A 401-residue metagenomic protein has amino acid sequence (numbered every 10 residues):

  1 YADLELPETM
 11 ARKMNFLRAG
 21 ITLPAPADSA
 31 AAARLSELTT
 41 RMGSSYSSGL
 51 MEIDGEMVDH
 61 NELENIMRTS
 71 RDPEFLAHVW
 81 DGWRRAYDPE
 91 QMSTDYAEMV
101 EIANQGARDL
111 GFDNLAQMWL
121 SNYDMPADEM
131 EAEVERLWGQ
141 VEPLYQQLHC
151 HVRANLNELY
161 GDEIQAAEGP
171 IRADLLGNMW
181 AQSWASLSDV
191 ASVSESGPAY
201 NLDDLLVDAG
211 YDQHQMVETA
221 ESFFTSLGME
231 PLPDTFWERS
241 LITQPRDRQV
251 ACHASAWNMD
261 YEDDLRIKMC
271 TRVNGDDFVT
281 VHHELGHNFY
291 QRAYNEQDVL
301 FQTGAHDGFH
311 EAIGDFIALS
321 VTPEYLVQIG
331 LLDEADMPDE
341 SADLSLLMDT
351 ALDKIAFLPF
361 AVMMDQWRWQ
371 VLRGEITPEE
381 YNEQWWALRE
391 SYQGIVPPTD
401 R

Functional and structural regions predicted by a protein language model:
Y1-D204, P398-T399: A well-structured
I66-M67, S222, I242-D264: Catalytic zinc-binding patch centered on the HExxH motif and its immediate surroundings that defines zinc-dependent
E133-V152, L206-P233: Zn2+-dependent metallopeptidase catalytic core
V134-L144, G304-A342: Post-HExxH zinc-binding segment in Zn-dependent metallohydrolases
V207-D212, E262-H282: Short pre-active-site segment immediately N-terminal to the catalytic Zn-binding motif
R266-K268, D298-A305, D343-L352: Short beta-alpha connecting loops at secondary-structure transitions that line or flank enzyme active sites
R272-Y294, E311-L319, W367: Active-site recognition of the HExxH zinc-binding catalytic motif
P323-R401: Long, amphipathic alpha-helical stalk/connector segments used for oligomerization, subunit docking, or mechanical
